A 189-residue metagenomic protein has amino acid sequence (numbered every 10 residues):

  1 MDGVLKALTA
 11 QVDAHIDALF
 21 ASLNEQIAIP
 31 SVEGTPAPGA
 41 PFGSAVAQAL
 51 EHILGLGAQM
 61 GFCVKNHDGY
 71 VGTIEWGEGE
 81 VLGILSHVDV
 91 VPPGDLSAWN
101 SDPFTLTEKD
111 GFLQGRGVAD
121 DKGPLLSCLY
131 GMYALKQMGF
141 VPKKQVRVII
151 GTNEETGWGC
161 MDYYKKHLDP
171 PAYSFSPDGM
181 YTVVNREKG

Functional and structural regions predicted by a protein language model:
D2, Q59, C63, G115 (+3 more regions): Proteins with a high burden of low-complexity, intrinsically disordered sequence enriched in S/T/G/P/A and R, requiring
D2-R116, Q137-P142: Acidic/His- and Gly-rich active-site-bordering loop/insert found across diverse amide/peptide-bond hydrolases
G79, S97-N100, D162-K165, K188-G189: Short, glycine/charged-enriched secondary-structure capping and boundary segments
D121-K188: Acidic/histidine-rich catalytic neighborhood of metal-dependent amide-processing enzymes
